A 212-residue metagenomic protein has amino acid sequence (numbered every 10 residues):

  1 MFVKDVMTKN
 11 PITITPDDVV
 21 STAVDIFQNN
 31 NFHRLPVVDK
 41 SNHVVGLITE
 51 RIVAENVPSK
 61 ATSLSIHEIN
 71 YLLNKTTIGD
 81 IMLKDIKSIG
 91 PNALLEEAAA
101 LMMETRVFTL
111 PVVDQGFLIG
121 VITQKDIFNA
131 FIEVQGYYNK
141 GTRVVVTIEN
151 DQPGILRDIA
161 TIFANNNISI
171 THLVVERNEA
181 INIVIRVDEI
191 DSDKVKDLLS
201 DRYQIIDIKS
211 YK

Functional and structural regions predicted by a protein language model:
M1-N10, E50-K87, E96-M103, F117 (+3 more regions): Tandem CBS (Bateman) regulatory domains
F2-T49, V57-S59: Basic, Lys/Arg-rich alpha-helical nucleic-acid-recognition elements, primarily the DNA-binding modules of transcription
T13-T15, G90, V145-T147, R186: Generic structural detector for well-ordered beta-strands
I14-T15, H33-I48, I89-G90, F108-I122 (+1 more regions): Cytosolic beta-strand hydrophobic patch enriched in CBS
A93: Extracytoplasmic Gram-positive cell-surface binding/anchoring modules and repeats
N182: Glycine-rich phosphate/diphosphate-binding loops and the adjacent beta-loop-alpha structural elements that coordinate
R186-D193: Helix N-cap motif at beta-to-alpha junctions
